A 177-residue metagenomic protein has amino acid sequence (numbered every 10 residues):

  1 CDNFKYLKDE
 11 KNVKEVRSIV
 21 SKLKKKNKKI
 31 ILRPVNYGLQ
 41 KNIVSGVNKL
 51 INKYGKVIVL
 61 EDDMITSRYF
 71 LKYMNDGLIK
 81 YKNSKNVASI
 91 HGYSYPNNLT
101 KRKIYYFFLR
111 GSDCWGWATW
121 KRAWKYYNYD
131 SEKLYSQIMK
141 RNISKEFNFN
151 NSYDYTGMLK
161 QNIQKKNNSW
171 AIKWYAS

Functional and structural regions predicted by a protein language model:
C1-V59, M64-S177: An acidic/histidine-cluster motif and surrounding catalytic segment that typifies divalent-metal-assisted enzyme active
